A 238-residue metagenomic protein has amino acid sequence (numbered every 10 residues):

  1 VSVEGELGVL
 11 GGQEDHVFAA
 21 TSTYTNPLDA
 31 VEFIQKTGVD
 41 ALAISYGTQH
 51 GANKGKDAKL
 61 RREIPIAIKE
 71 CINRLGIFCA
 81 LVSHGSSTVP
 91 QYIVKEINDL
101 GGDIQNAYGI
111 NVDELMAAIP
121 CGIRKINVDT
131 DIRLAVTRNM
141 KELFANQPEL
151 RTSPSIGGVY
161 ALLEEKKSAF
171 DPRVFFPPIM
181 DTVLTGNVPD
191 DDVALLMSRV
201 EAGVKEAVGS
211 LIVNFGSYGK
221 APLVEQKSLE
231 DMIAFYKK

Functional and structural regions predicted by a protein language model:
V1-A80, Q91-E96, L100-Y108, V112 (+1 more regions): Alpha/beta enzyme core
S83-T88: Short catalytic/ligand-gating loop segments at beta-alpha or beta-beta junctions within enzyme catalytic domains
I104, D113-K238: C-terminal alpha-helical cap/extension of soluble enzyme domains
